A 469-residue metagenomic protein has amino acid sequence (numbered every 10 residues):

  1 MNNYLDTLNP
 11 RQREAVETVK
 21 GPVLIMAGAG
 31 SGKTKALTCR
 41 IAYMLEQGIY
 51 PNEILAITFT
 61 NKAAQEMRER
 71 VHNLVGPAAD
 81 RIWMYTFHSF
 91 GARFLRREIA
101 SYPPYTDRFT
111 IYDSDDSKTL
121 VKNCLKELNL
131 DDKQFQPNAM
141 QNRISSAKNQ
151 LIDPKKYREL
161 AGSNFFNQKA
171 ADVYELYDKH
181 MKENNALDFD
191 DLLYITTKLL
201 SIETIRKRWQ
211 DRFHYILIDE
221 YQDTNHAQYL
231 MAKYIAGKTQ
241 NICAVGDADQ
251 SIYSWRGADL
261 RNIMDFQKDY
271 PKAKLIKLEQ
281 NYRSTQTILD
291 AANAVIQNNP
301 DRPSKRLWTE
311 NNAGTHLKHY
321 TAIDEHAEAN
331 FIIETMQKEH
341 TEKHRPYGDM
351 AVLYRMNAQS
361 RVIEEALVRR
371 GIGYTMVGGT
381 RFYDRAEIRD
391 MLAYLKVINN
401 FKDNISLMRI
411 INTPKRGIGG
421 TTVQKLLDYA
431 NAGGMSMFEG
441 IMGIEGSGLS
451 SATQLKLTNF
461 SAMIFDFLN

Functional and structural regions predicted by a protein language model:
N2, K20-G21, A42-R212, Q240 (+9 more regions): A basic/glycine-biased coupling hinge at the interface between accessory DNA-binding modules
Y4-K20, A227: N-terminal pre-P-loop "Q-motif" helix
I25-A27: Hydrophobic anchor at the beta1->P-loop junction of P-loop NTPases
A29-L37, E98-I99, P271-K274, E279-G373 (+2 more regions): Helicase P-loop NTPase motor core
S31, Q222-N298, K305-E310, D428 (+1 more regions): Conserved helicase motor core of SF1/SF2 NTP-dependent helicases
T34-A42, M67-R68, Q228, I332: Motif I (Walker A/P-loop) of helicase-class P-loop NTPases
F90, K126, D269-Y270, N312-H316 (+1 more regions): ATPase/helicase motor core of nucleic-acid motors
